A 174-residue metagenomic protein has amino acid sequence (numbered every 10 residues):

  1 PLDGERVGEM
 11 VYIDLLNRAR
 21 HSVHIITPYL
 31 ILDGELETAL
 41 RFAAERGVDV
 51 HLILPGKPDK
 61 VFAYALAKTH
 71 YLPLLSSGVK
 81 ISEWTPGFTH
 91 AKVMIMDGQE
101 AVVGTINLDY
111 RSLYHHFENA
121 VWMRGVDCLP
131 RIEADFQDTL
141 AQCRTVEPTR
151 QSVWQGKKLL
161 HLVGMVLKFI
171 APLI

Functional and structural regions predicted by a protein language model:
P1-I174: Charged, low-complexity intrinsically disordered terminal segments
